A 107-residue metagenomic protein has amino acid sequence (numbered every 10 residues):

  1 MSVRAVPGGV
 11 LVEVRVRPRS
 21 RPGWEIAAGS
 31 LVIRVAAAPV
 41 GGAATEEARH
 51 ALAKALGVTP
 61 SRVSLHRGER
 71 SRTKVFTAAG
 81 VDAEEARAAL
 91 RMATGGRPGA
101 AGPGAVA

Functional and structural regions predicted by a protein language model:
M1-H50, V58-P60, S64-A107: Contiguous, often N-terminal, cationic amphipathic patches that form binding interfaces
A53: The alpha-helix within a helix-turn-helix
